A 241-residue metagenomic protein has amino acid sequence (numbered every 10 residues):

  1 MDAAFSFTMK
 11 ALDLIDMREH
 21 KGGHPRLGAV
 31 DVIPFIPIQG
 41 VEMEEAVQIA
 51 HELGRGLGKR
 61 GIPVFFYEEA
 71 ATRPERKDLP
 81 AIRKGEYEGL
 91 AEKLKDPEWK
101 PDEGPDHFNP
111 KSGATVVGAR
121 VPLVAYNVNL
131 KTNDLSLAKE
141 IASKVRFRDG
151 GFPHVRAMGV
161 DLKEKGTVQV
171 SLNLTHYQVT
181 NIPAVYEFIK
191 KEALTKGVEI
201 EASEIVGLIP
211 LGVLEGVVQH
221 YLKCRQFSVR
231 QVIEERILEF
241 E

Functional and structural regions predicted by a protein language model:
M1-E241: Long, contiguous binding/interaction regions
